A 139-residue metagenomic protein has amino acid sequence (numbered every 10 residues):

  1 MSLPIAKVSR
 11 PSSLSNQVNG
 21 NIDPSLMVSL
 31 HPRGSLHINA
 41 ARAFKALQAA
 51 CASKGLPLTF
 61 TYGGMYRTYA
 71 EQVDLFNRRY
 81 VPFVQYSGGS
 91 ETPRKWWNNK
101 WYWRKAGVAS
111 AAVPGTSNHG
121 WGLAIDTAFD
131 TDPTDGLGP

Functional and structural regions predicted by a protein language model:
S2-P139: Cell-envelope/glycan interface and biosynthesis
